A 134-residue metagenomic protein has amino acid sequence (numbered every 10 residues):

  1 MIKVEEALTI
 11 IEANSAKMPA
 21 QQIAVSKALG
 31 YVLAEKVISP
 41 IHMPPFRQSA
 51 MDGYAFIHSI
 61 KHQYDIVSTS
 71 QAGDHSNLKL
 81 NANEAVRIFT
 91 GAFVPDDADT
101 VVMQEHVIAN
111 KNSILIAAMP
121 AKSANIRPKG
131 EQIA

Functional and structural regions predicted by a protein language model:
M1-D65, N112, I126-E131: Short, low-complexity N-terminal leaders and the immediately following helix N-cap/first helix
A55-A134: Short, glycine/charged-enriched hinge/interface segments at domain edges or termini
